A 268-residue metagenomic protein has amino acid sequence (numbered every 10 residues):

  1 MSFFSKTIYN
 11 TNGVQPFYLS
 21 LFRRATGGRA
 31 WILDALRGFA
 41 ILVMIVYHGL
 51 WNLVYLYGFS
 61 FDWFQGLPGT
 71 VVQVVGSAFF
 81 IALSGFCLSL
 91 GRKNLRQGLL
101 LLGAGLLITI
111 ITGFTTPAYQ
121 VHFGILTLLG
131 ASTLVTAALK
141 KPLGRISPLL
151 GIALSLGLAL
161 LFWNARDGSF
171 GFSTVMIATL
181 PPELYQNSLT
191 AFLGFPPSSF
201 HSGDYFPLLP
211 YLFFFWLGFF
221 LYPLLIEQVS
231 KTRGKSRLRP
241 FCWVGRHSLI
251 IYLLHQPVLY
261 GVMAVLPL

Functional and structural regions predicted by a protein language model:
M1-L268: Alpha-helical transmembrane segments and their immediate juxtamembrane cytosolic regions
